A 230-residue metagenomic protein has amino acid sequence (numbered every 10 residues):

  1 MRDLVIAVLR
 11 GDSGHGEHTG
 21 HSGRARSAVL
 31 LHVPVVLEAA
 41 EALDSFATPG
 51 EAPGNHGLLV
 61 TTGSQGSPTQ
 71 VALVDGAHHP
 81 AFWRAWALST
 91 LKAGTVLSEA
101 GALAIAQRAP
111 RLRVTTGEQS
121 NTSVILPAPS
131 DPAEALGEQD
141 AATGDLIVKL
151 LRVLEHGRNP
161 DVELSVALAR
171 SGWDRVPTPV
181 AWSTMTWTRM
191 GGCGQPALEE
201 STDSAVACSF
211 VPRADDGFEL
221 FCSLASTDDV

Functional and structural regions predicted by a protein language model:
R2-G14, T19-V230: Conserved ATP-binding subdomain of kinase catalytic cores across diverse folds
